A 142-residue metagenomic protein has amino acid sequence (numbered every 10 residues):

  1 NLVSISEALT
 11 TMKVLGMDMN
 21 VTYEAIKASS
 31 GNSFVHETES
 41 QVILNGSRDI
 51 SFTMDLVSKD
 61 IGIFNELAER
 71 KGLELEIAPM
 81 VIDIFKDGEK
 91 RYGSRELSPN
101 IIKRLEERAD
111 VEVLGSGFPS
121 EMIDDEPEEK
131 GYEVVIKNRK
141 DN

Functional and structural regions predicted by a protein language model:
N1-R108: Helical "substrate-binding/catalytic lid" subdomain of Rossmann-like NAD(P)-dependent dehydrogenases/reductases
K90-N142: NAD(P)-dependent dehydrogenase/reductase Rossmann-like domain
